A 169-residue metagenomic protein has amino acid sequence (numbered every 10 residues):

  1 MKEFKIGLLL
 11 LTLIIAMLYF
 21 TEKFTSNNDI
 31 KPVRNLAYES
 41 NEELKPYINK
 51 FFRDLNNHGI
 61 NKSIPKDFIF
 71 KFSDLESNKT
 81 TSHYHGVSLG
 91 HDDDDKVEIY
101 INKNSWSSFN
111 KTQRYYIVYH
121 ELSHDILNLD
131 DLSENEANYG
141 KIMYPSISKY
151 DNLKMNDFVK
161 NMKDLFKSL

Functional and structural regions predicted by a protein language model:
M1-I6: Positively charged n-region of N-terminal signal peptides that target proteins for export
L8-Y19: Hydrophobic membrane-insertion alpha-helices, especially the h-region of bacterial N-terminal signal peptides
Y19-I30, L129: Signal peptide cleavage region of secreted peptide precursors
L44-D92: Auxiliary, metal-adjacent structural segments of Zn-dependent hydrolase domains
S82-K111, D125, G140-S148: Active-site scaffold of zinc-dependent metalloenzymes
Q113-L122: Short alpha-helical catalytic segment bearing the HExxH-like zincin motif of zinc-dependent metalloproteases
L122-N138: Catalytic Zn2+-binding segment of zinc metalloproteases
Y150-L169: Replace "(M1/M4/M9/M12/WLM)" with "(e.g., M1/M4/M8/M9/M12/M26/WLM)" and add "not limited to" to clarify scope
